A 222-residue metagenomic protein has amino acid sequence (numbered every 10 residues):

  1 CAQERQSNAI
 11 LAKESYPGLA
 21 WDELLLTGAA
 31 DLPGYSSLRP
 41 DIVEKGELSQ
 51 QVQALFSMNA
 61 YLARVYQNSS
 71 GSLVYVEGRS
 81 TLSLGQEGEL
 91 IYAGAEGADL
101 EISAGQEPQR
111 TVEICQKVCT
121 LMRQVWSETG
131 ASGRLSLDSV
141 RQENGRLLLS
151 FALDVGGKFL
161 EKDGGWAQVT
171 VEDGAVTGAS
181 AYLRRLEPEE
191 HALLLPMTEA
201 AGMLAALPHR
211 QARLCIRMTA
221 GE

Functional and structural regions predicted by a protein language model:
C1-L121: Preferential activation on post-signal-peptide N-terminal prodomains/segments of secreted or lumenal proteins
D41-L55, E101-E143, P188-G221: Short, non-transmembrane alpha-helical segments in secretory-pathway proteins
E44-G88, G130-A175, S180-Y182, R217-E222: Exposed beta-strand-loop-beta-strand "reactive/processing" segments of non-cytosolic proteins
